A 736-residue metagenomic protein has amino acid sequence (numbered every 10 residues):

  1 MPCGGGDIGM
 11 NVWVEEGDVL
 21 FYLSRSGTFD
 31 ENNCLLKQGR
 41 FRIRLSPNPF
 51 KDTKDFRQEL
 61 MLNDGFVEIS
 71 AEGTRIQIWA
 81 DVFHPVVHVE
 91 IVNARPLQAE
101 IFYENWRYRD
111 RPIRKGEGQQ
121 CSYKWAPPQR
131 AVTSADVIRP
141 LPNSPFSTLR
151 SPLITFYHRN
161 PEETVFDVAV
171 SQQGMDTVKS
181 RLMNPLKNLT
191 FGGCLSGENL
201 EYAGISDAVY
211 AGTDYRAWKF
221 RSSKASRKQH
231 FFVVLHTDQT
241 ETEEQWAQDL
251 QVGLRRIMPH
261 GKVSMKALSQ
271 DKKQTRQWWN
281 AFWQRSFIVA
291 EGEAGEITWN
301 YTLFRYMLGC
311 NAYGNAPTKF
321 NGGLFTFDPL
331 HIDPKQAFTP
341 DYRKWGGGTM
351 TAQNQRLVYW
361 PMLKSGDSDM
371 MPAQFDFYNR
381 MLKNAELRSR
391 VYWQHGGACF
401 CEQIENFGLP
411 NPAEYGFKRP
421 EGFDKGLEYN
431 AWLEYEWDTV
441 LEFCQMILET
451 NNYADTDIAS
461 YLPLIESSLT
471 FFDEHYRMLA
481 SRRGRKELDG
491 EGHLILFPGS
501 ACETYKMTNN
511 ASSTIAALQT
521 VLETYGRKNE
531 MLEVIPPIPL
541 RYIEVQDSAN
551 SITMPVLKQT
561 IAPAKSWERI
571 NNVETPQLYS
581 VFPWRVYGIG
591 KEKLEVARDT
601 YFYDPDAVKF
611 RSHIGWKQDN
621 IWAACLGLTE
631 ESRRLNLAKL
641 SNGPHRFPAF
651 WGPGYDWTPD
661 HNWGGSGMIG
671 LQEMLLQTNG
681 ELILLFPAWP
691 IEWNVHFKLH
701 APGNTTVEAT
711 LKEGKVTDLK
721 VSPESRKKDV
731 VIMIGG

Functional and structural regions predicted by a protein language model:
M1-F417, I515, E523, E530-D606 (+4 more regions): Aromatic-residue-lined binding/catalytic grooves and analogous aromatic/hydrophobic interfacial grooves in multimeric
I91, A316-K319, A480, G484 (+1 more regions): Structured alpha-helical bundle/scaffold domains in large eukaryotic membrane-trafficking regulators
I297-A312, V440-E449, P463-F472: Extended, hydrophobic/aromatic-rich amphipathic alpha-helical segments that build helical scaffolds
T298-W299, G346-N354, G366, E434-E442 (+6 more regions): Aromatic- and histidine-enriched alpha-helix N-cap/loop-to-helix transition segments that scaffold the rims
L303, F377, M446, F471 (+3 more regions): Generic recognition of well-ordered alpha-helical segments
F325-G348, F400-L462, D473-P537, T717: The feature captures the catalytic groove of carbohydrate-active enzymes
Q445-S481, V534-E568, P576-Y579, Y587-V707 (+1 more regions): Non-catalytic carbohydrate-binding regions of carbohydrate-active enzymes
